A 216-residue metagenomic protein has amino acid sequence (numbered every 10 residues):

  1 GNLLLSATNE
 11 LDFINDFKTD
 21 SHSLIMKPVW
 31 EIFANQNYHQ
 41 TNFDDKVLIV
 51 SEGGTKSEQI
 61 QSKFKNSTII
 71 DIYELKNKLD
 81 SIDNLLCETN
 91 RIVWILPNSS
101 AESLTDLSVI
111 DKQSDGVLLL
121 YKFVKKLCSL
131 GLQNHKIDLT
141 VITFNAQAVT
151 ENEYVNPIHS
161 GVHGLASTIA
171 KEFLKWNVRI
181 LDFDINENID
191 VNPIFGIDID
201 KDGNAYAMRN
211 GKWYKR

Functional and structural regions predicted by a protein language model:
G1-K18, E102-R216: Glycine-rich nucleotide cofactor-binding loops and adjacent beta-alpha elements of adenine nucleotide/dinucleotide sites
I14-D45: Flexible, low-complexity linker/loop segments at domain and module junctions
E31-N37, Q61-E88: A short, well-structured beta->alpha microelement
N37-K65: Canonical Rossmann dinucleotide-binding motif of NAD(H)/NADP(H)-dependent dehydrogenases/reductases, specifically
K46, E88-V93, D138: Structural motif
V47, N66-I70, L139, V178: Hydrophobic anchor at the start of a short beta-strand that flanks the dinucleotide cofactor-binding loop
I49-K56, D71-K76, W94-S99, I142-N145 (+1 more regions): Structural motif
N90-S108: Oxyanion-hole/transition-state-stabilizing segment in secreted/luminal serine hydrolases and related acyltransferases
